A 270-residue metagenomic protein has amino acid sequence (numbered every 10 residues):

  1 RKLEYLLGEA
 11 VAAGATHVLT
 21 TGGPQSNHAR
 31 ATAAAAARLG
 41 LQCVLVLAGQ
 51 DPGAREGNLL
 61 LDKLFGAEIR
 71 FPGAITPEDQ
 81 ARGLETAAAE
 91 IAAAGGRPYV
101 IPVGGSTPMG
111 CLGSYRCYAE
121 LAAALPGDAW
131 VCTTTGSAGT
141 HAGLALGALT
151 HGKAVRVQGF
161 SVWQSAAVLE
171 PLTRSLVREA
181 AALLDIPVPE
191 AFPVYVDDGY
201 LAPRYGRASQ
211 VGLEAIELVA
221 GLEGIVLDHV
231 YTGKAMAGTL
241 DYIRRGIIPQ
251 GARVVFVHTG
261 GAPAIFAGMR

Functional and structural regions predicted by a protein language model:
R1-L3, Q25-T32, R38, R55 (+3 more regions): Short glycine/serine/threonine-rich phosphate/pyrophosphate-binding segments that cradle anionic phosphate groups
R1-P52: Active-site cofactor/substrate anionic-group-binding motifs, chiefly glycine- and Lys/Arg-rich phosphate-binding loops
R30-I75, A167-E179: Active-site-proximal loop->helix
C43, I69, P98-Y99, V157 (+1 more regions): Hydrophobic beta-strand scaffold residues
A48-L125, P187, V194-S209, E214-A215: Small/polar-residue-rich loop-to-helix segments that shape phosphate-bearing ligand pockets
C111-Y195, A202, V257-R270: Glycine-rich phosphate/pyrophosphate-binding loop at beta-loop-alpha junctions
E190-Q250: Active-site-adjacent helical/loop segments in soluble small-molecule enzymes
A237-R270: Phosphate-binding loop/pocket of nucleotide- and phosphate-handling active sites
